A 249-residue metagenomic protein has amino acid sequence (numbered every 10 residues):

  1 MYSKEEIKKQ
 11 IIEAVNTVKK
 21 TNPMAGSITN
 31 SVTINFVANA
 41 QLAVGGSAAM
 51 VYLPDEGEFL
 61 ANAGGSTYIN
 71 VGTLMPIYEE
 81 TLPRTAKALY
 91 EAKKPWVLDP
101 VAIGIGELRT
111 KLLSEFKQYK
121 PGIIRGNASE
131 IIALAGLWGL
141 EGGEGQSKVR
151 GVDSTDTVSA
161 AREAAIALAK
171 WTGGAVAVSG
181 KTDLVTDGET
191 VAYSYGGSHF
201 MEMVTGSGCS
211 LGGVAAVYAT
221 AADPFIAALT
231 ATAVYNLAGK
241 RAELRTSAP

Functional and structural regions predicted by a protein language model:
M1-A48: Glycine-rich phosphate/adenosyl-contacting loop at the front of the ribokinase-like
A40-A92: Active-site cofactor/substrate anionic-group-binding motifs, chiefly glycine- and Lys/Arg-rich phosphate-binding loops
A48, K93-V97, V176: Hydrophobic beta-strand scaffold residues
L74-I77, A102-G106, L184, M201: Short, small-residue-enriched loops and turns at beta-alpha junctions that line or gate enzyme active sites
Y78-N127: Glycine/small-residue-rich loop that forms an oxyanion/phosphate-binding "nest" at active or ligand-binding sites
L108-V191: Conserved phosphate/ATP/ADP-binding segment of small-molecule kinases
A192-T205: Short pre-catalytic strand/loop immediately N-terminal to key active-site residues, enriched for Gly-Thr
T205, G213-P249: Conserved post-catalytic alpha-helical subdomain immediately downstream of the catalytic base and nucleotide-binding
